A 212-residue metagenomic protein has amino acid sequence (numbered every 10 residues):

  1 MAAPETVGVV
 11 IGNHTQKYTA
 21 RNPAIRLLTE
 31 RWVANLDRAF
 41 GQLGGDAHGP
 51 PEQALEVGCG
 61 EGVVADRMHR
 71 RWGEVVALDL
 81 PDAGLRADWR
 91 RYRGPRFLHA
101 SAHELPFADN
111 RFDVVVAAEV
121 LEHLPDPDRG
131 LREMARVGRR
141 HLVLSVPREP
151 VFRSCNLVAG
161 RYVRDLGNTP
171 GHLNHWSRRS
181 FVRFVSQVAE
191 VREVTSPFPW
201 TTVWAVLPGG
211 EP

Functional and structural regions predicted by a protein language model:
M1-E104, A108, L131, V158-A189 (+1 more regions): Conserved N-terminal segment of class I S-adenosyl-L-methionine
V116: A conserved beta-strand element that flanks and buttresses the S-adenosyl-L-methionine
V120: Hydrophobic adenine-recognition pocket in adenosine-nucleotide-binding enzymes
H123: Histidine-centered divalent metal-coordination motifs
D126-P127, C155: Conserved catalytic-core motifs of eukaryotic protein kinase domains, centered on the activation segment
D128-L142: A short glycine-rich, Lys/Arg-flanked "PGG" loop and its adjoining helix->strand segment in the class I
V143-D165: Conserved class I S-adenosyl-L-methionine
